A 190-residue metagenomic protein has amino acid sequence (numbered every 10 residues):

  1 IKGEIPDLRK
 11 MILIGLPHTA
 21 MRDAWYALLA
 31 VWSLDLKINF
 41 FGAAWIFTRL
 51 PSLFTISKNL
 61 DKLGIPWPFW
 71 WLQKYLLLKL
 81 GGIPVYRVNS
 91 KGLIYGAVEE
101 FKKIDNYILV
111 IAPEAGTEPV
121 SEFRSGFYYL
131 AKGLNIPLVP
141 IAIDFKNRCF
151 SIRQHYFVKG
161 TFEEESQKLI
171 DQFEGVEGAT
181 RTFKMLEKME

Functional and structural regions predicted by a protein language model:
I1-V176, M185-M189: Soluble catalytic domains of membrane acyltransferases
